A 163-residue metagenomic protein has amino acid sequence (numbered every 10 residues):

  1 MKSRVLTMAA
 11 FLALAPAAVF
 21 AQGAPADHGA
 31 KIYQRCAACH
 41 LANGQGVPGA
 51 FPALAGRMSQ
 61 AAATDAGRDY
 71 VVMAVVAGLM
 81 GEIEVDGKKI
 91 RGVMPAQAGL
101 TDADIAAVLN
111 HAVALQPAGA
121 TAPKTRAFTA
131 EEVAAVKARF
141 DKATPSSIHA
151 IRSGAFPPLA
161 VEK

Functional and structural regions predicted by a protein language model:
M1-R4: Positively charged n-region of N-terminal signal peptides that target proteins for export
T7-A17: Bacterial N-terminal signal peptides
P16-Y33, S59-A63: Electrostatic cytochrome c docking/interface patches
Q22, V85-D86, Q97-A98, D102-K163: Flexible coil segments in periplasmic/lumen-exposed cytochrome c-class electron-transfer proteins
P25-H28, I32, G67, V71 (+3 more regions): Stable alpha-helical elements in mature extracytoplasmic
G29, Y33-A42, V108-A112: The canonical Cys-X-X-Cys-His
Q45-I83, R91-T101: Gly/Gly-Pro-rich "capping" loops immediately C-terminal to redox-active cysteine motifs in periplasmic/lumenal
